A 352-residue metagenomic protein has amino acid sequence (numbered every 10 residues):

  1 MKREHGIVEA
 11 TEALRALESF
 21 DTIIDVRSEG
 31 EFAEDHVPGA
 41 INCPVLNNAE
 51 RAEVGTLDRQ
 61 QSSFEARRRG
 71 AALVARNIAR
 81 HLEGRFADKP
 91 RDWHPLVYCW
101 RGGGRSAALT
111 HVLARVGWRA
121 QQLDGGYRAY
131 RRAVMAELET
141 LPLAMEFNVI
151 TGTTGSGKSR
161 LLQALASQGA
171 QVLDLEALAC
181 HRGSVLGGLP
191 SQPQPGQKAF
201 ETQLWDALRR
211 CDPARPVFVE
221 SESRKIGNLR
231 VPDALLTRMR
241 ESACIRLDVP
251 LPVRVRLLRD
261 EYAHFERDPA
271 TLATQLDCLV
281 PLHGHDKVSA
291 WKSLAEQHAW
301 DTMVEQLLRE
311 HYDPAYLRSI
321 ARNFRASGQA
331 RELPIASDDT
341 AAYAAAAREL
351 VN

Functional and structural regions predicted by a protein language model:
M1-P38, A66, M135-P142, F147-T151: Flexible, polar/low-complexity N-terminal or interdomain linker segments that lie immediately upstream of folded
L17-P90: Positively charged, proline/Ser/Thr-rich regional signature most characteristic of the Rhodanese/CDC25-like
I24, I41-C43, L96, Q121 (+4 more regions): Hydrophobic/aromatic beta-strand patches that form the interior of the parallel beta-sheet core in alpha/beta enzyme
R69-D124: Catalytic cysteine-centered active loop of the rhodanese-like fold, especially the PTP/DSP P-loop
G103-S106, E146-S167: Glycine-rich phosphate-binding P-loop
W118-R132, D174-A179: A short glycine-rich beta-strand->turn/loop micro-motif centered on a GG-aromatic cluster
S167-R238: Conserved nucleotide-sensing/catalytic segment adjacent to the nucleotide-binding pocket in NTP-handling enzymes
T237-C244, D248-N352: Conserved NTP phosphate-binding and transfer environment spanning the P-loop NTPase/kinase superfamily
